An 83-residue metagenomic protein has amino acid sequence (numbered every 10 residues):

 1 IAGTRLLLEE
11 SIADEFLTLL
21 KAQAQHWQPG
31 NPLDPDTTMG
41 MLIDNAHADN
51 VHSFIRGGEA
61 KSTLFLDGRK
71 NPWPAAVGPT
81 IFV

Functional and structural regions predicted by a protein language model:
E10-V83: NAD(P)-dependent aldehyde/semialdehyde dehydrogenase
